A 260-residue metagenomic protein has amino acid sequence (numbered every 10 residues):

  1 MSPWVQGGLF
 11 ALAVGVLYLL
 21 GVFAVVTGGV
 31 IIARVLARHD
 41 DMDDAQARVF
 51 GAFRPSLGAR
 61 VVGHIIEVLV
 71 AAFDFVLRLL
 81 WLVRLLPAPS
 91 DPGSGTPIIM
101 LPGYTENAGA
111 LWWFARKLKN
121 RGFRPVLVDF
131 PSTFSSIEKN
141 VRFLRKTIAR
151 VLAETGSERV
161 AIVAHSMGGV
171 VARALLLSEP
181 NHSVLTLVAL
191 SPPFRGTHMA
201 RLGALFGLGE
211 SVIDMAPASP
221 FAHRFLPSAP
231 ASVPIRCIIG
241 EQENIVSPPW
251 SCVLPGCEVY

Functional and structural regions predicted by a protein language model:
M1, A72, V128, M215-A218 (+1 more regions): Generic low-polarity alpha-helical segments
M1-I98, W112, R116, R121: Flexible, membrane-associating and regulatory peripheral segments of lipid-active enzymes
A13-V25, A231-Y260: C-terminal catalytic-base region of ester-bond hydrolases, centering on the histidine of the charge-relay
P89-D91, L226-A229, P249-C252: Short secondary-structure boundary/capping segments
I99-G109, W113, K117-S232, I245-V246: Serine-dependent carboxylesterase/thioesterase catalytic core of lipase-like alpha/beta-hydrolase/SGNH enzymes
